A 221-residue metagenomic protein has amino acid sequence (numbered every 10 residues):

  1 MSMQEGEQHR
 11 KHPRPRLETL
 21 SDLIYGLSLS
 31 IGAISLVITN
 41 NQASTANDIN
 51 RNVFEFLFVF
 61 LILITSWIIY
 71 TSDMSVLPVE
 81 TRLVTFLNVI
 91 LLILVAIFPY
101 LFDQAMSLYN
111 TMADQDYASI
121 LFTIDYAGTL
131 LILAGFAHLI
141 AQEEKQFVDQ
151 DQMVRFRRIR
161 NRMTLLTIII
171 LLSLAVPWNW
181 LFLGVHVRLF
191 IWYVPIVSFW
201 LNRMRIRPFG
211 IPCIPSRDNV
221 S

Functional and structural regions predicted by a protein language model:
S2-T19, L23-S221: Multi-pass alpha-helical transmembrane bundle typical of ion/small-solute transporters and intramembrane aspartyl
